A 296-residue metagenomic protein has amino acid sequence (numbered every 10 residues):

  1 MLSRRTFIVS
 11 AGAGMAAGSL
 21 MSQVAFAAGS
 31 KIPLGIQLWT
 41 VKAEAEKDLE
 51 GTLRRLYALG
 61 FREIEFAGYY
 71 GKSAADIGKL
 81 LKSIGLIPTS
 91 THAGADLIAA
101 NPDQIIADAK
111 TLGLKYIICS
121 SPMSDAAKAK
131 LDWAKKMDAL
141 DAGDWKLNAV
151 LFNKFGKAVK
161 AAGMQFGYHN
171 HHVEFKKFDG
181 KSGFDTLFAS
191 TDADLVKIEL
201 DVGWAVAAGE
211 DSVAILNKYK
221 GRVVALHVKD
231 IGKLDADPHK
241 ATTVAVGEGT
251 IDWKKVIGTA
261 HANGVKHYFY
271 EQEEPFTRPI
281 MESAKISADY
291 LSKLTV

Functional and structural regions predicted by a protein language model:
M1-M15: N-terminal secretory signal peptides and thylakoid transit peptides that target proteins across membranes
A17, E63, Y70, I87 (+2 more regions): Active-site acidic/histidine proton-transfer and metal-coordination neighborhood in alpha/beta enzyme cores
S22-E46, R55: C-terminal segment of N-terminal export signals and the immediately downstream linker at the start of the mature
G29, R54-A58, K72-P88, D103-L114 (+4 more regions): Acidic (Asp/Glu)-rich catalytic clusters
I32-Q37, I64-F66, P88-T91, I117-C119 (+4 more regions): Hydrophobic faces of well-ordered beta-strands that scaffold small-molecule active sites in alpha/beta enzyme cores
I36, L56, I64, L81 (+5 more regions): Conserved, mostly hydrophobic/aromatic
E44-R55, A99-D108, A208-I215, W253: Short, acidic/polar
A161-T250, I257: Acidic/histidine-rich catalytic cores of soluble enzymes
